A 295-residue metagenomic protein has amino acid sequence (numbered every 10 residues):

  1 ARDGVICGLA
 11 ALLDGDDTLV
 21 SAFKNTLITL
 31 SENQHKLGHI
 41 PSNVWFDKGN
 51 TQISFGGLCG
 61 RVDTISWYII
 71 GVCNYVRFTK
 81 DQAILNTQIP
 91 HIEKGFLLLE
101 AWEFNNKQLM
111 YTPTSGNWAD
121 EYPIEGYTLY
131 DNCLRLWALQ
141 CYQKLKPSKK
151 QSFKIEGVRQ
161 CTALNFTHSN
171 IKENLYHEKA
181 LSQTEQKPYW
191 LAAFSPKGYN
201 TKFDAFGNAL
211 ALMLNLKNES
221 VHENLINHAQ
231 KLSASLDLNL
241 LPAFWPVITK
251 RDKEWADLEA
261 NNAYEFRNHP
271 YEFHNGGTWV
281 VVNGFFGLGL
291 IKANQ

Functional and structural regions predicted by a protein language model:
A1-I6, L13, V20, N50-S66 (+4 more regions): Solvent-exposed loop and edge beta-strand segments that line ligand/cofactor-binding and catalytic clefts
A1-N105, L129-L136, H222, G277-L290: Aromatic-rich carbohydrate-recognition surfaces in CAZymes
G15, V76-K80, Q143, P147 (+2 more regions): Short coil/turn linking the two alpha-helices of tandem helical-hairpin repeats
L37, P41-N43, K107-N117, I124-T128 (+1 more regions): Catalytic cores of carbohydrate-active enzymes
N74-R77, D81, A211, K217-N218 (+2 more regions): Short, well-ordered loop/turn and helix-capping segments at boundaries between secondary-structure elements and domains
Y75, W102, E121, Y142-L145 (+2 more regions): Change "in soluble alpha/beta enzymes" to "in soluble alpha/beta proteins
F78-K80, I84-M110, H228, L232-N262 (+2 more regions): Long hydrophobic alpha-helices with heptad-repeat/coiled-coil character
